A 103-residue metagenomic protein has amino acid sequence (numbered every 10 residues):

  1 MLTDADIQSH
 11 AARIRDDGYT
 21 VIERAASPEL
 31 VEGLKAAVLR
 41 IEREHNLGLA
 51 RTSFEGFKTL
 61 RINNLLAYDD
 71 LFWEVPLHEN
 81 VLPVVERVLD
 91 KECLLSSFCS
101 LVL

Functional and structural regions predicted by a protein language model:
M1-D17, I22-L103: Non-heme Fe(II)-dependent double-stranded beta-helix
